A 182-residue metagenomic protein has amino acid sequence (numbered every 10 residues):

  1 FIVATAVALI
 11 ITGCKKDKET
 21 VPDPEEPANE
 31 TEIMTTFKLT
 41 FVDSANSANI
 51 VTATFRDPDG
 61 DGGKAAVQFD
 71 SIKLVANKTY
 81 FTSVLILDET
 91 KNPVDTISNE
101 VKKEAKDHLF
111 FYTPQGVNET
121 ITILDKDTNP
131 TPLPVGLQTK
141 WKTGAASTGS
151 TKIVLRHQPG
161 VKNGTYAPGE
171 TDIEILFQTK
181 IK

Functional and structural regions predicted by a protein language model:
F1-A8: Sec-dependent N-terminal signal peptides
I10-G13: C-terminal motif of bacterial Sec signal peptides marking the signal peptidase cleavage site
K15-K18: Bacterial signal peptide processing site
P22-K182: First exposed extracellular module after export/assembly in secreted or surface-exposed proteins
